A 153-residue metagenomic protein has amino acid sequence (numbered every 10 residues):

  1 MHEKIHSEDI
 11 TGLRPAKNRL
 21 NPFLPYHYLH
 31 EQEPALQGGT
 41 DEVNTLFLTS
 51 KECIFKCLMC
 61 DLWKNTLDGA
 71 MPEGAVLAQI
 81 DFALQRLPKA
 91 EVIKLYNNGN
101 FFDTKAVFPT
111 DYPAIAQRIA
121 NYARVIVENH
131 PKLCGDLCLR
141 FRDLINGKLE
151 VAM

Functional and structural regions predicted by a protein language model:
M1-G12: Polybasic, low-complexity association/targeting segments
K17-L67, L84-Y96: N-terminal pre-triad scaffold of radical SAM enzymes
D61-Q79, A83, L87-V107, R118-G135 (+1 more regions): Core AdoMet radical
F108-Y112: Charged helix-capping and loop-helix junction motifs
A114, L137-F141: A short acidic, amphipathic alpha-helical/loop segment
Q117-R118, D143: Alpha-helical scaffold elements within enzyme catalytic domains, especially in hydrolases
F141-R142, N146-K148: Mobile, glycine- and charge-enriched loop segments and immediately flanking short secondary-structure elements within
